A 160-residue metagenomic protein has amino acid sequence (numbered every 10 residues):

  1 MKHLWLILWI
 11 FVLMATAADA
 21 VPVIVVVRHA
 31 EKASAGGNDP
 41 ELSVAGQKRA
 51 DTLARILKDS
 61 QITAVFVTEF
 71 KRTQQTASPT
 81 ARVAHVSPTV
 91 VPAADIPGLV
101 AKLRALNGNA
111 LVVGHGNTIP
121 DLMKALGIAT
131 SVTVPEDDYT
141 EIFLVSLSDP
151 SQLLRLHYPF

Functional and structural regions predicted by a protein language model:
M1-L4: Positively charged n-region of N-terminal signal peptides that target proteins for export
I10-A17: N-terminal signal peptide c-region/cleavage motif recognized by signal peptidases
D19-N107, I119-F160: Active-site-proximal alpha-helix that buttresses catalytic centers in soluble enzyme cores
N109-L111: Acidic/histidine-rich alpha-helical segments that form the ligand environment of transition-metal centers
V113-H115: Short beta-strand segments
